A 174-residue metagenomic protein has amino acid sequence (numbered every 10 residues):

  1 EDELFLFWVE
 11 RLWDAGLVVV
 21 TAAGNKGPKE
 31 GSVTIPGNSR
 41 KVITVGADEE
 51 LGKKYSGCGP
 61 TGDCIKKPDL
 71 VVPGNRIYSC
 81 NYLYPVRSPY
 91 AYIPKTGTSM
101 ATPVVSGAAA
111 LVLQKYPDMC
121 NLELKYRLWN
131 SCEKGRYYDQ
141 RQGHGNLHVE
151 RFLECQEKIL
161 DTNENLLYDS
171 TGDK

Functional and structural regions predicted by a protein language model:
E1-K41, G62-I65, Y84-T102, Q140-R141: Substrate-binding/access-modulating region of protease and related hydrolase catalytic domains
W13, V18-A22, I43-G46, D69-V72 (+4 more regions): Structural recognition of the beta-strand scaffold that forms the well-ordered cores of secreted hydrolase catalytic
D14-G16, N38-K41, P60-K67, Q114-R127 (+1 more regions): Subtilisin-like serine protease catalytic core
A22-K26, V45-E49, G57-G59, V72-N75 (+3 more regions): Active-site-proximal beta-strand/loop segments in catalytic clefts of secreted hydrolases
G24, V149-K174: Secreted peptidase-domain scaffold signal
S32, G74-Q142: Hydrolase catalytic cores
E49-K66, S88: Soluble metallo-hydrolase cores and metallopeptidase-like ectodomains found primarily in the secretory/periplasmic
